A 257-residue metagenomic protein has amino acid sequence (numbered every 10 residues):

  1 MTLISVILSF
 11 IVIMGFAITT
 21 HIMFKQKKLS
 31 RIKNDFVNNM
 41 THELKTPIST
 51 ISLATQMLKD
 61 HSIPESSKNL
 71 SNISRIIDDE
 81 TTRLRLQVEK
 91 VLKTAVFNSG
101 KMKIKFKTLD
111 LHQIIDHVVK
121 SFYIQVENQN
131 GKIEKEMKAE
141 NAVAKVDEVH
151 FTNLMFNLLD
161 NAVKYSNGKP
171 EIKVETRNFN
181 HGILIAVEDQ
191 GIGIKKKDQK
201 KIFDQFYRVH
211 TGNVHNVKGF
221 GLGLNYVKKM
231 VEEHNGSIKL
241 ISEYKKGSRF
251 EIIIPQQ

Functional and structural regions predicted by a protein language model:
D79-L84: Short alpha-helical segment of the dimerization/phosphotransfer core of two-component systems
S99-I104, V143-V146: Conserved micro-motifs of the catalytic ATP-binding
K105-D110, E127, K132-A142: Conserved catalytic submotifs in the C-terminal HATPase_c
A162-V163: Short helix-loop "hinge" at the ATP-lid/N-box region of the Bergerat-fold HATPase_c
K169-H181: Short beta-strand/loop element within the Bergerat-fold HATPase_c
I194-R208: Short conserved segment of the HATPase_c
V231-E232: Detector for a conserved hydrophobic position within an alpha-helical segment of the HATPase_c
N235-S237: Conserved glycine-rich
